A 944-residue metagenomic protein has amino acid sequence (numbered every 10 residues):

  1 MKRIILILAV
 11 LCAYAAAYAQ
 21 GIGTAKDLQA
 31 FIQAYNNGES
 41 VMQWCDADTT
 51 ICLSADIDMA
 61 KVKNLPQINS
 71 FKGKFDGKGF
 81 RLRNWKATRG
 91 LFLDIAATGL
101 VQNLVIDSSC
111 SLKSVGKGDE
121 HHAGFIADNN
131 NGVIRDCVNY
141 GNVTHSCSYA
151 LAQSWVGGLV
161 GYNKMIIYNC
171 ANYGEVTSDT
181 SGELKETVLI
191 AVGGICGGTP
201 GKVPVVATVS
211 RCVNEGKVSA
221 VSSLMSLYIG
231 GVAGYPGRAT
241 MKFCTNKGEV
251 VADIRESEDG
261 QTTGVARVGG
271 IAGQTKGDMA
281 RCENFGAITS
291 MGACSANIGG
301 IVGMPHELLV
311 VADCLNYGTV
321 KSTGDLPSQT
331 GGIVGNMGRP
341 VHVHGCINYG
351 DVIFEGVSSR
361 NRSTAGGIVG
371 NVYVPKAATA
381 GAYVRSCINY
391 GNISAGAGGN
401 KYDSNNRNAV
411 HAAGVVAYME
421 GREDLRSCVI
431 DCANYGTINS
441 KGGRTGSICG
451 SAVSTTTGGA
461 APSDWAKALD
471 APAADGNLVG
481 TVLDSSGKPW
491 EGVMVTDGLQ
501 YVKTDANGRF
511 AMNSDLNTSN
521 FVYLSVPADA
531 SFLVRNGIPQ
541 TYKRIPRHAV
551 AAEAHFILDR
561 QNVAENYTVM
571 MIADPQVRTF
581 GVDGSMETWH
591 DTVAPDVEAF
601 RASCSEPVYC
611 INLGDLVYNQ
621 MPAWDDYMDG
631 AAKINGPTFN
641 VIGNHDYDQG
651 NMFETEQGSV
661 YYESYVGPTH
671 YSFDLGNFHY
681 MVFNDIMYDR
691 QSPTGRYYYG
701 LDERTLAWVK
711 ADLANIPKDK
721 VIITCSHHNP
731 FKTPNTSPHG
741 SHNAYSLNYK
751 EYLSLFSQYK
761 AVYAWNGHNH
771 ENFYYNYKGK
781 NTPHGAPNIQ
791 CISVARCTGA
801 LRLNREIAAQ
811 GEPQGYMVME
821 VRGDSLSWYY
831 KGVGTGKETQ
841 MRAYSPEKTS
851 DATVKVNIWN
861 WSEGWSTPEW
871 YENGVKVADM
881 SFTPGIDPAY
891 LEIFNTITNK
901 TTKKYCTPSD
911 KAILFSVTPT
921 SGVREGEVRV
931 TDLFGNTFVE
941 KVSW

Functional and structural regions predicted by a protein language model:
Q20-A468: Surface-exposed repetitive/solenoidal architectures
A466-N477: Beta-strand-rich domain onsets/edges
D475-V479, D484-L499: Short, ordered, surface-exposed loop/turn motifs in non-cytosolic proteins
N477, D529-W624: N-terminal active-site segment of His-dependent metallophosphoesterases
T496-D515, D887: Short, acidic Ser/Thr/Gly-rich low-complexity loop/linker segments typical of extracellular and cell-surface proteins
R509, D887-V917: Aromatic sugar-binding surface patches on proteins that engage polysaccharides or sugar-phosphate polymers
A528-N536, Q540-H548, M621-I716, H742-Y763 (+2 more regions): Extended active-site neighborhood of metal-dependent phosphoesterases/phosphodiesterases
G779-S862, S866-Y871, L914-T920, E925-W944: Binuclear metal-dependent phosphoesterase catalytic core
